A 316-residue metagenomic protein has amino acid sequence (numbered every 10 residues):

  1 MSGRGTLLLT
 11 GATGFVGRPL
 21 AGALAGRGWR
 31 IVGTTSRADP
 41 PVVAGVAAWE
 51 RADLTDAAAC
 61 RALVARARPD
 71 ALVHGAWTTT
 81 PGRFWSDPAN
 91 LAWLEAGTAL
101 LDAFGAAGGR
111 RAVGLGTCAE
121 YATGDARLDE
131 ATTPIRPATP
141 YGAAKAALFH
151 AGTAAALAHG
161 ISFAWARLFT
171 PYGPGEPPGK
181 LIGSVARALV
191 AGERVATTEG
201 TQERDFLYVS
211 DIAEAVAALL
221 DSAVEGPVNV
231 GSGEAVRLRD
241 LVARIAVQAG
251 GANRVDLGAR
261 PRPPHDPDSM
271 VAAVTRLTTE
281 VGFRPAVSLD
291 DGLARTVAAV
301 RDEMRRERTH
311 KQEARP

Functional and structural regions predicted by a protein language model:
L7-G26: N-terminal Rossmann NAD(P)H-binding glycine-rich loop of SDR-like oxidoreductase domains
R51-A92: NAD(P)H-binding glycine-rich loop region in Rossmannoid oxidoreductase-like domains and their noncatalytic homologs
H74, T98-P140: Conserved Rossmann-fold NAD(P)-dependent oxidoreductase catalytic core, especially the SDR/UDP-sugar
P81-A96, D129-P137: Short alpha-helical oligomerization interface
N90-L91, A138-F149, E176-G183, D205-F206 (+1 more regions): Short-chain dehydrogenase/reductase
Y121-A122, P140, A164-L181: Flexible, glycine-rich beta-alpha linker
T123, A138-A164: Active-site Tyr-X1-5-Lys
L189-P316: C-terminal substrate-binding subdomain of Rossmann-fold SDR/epimerase-dehydratase oxidoreductases
